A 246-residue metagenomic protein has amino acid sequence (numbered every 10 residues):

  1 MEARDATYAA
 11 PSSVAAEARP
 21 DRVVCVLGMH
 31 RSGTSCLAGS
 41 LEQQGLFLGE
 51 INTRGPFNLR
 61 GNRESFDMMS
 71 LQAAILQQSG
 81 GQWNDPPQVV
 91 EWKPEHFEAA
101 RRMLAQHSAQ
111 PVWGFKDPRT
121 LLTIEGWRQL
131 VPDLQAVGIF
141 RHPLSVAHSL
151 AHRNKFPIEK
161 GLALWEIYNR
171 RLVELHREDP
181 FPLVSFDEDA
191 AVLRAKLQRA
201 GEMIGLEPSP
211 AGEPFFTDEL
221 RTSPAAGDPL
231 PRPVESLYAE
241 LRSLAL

Functional and structural regions predicted by a protein language model:
M1-F97, F216, R221-S223: PAPS-dependent sulfotransferase catalytic core
M1-P20, V173, R194-A195, R199-L246: PAPS-dependent sulfotransferases, especially Golgi type II membrane carbohydrate sulfotransferases
F47, G81, L134, F181-P182 (+1 more regions): A general structural signal for well-ordered secondary-structure junctions
R54-P56, F140-L144, G212-F216: A short, structured active-site edge motif that brings together acidic residues
Q72-W83, Q110, D179, E207 (+2 more regions): Short secondary-structure junctions and interdomain/linker hinges
A74, R101-P210: PAPS-dependent sulfotransferase catalytic domain
P87-P94, G114, E159, D187 (+1 more regions): Charge-dense, low-complexity intrinsically disordered segments
F97-A100, V234: Short amphipathic alpha-helical segments that mediate assembly, nucleic-acid/protein binding, or membrane association
